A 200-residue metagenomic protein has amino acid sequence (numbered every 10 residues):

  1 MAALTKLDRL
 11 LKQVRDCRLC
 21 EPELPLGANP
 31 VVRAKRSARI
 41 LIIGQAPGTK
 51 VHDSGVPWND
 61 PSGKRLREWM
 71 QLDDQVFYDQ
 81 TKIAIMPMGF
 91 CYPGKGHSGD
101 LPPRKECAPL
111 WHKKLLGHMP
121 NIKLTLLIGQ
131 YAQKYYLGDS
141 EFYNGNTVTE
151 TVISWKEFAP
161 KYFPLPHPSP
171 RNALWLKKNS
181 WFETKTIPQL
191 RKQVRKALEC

Functional and structural regions predicted by a protein language model:
A2-E199: A polyanion-binding, active-site-adjacent surface
